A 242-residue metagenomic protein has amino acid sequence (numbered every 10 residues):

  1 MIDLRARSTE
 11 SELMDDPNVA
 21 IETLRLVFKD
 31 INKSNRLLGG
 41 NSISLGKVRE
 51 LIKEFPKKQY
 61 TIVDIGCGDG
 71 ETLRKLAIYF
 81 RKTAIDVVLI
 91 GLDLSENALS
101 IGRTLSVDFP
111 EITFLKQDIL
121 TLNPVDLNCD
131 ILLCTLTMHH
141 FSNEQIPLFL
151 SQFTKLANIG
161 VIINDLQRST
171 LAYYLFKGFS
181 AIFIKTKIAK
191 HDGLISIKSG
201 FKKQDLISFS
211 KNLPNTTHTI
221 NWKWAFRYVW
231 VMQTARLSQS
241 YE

Functional and structural regions predicted by a protein language model:
M1-K29: N-terminal, positively charged/glycine-rich alpha-helical extensions of SAM-dependent methyltransferases
I21-I52: Class I SAM-dependent methyltransferase Rossmann-like catalytic core, especially the SAM/SAH-binding loop
G66-G70: Class I SAM-dependent methyltransferase "Motif I" SAM/SAH-binding loop
E71, L76-T121: Class I SAM-dependent methyltransferase SAM/SAH-binding core
L133: A conserved beta-strand element that flanks and buttresses the S-adenosyl-L-methionine
F141-Q152: A short, conserved alpha-helix within the catalytic core of class I
N158-L166: Conserved beta-strand signature within the Rossmann-like core of class I S-adenosyl-L-methionine
L166-S210: C-terminal alpha-helical "lid/dimerization" subdomain adjacent to the S-adenosyl-L-methionine
